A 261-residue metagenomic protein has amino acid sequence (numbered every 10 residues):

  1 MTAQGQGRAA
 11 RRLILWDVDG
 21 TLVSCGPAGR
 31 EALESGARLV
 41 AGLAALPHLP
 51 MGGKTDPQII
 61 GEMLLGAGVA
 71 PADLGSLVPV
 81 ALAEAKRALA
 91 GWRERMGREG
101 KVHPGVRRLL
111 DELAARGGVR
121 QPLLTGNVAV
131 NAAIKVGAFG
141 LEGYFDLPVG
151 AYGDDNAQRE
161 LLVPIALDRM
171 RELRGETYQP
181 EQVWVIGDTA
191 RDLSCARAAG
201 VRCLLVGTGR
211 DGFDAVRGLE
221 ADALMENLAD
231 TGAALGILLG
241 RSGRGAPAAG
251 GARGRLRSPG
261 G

Functional and structural regions predicted by a protein language model:
M1-W16, L65-A70, Q182, G236-G261: Non-catalytic pre-domain segments flanking phosphatase-related domains
T2-G52, Q58-L65: Active-site neighborhood of HAD-like aspartate-dependent phosphohydrolases
L13, L64, A85-K86, G209: Membrane-embedded alpha-helical bundles of multi-pass transporters/translocases, especially carrier/permease families
L15, G91-L123: Short, acidic loop-to-helix structural element flanking the phosphoryl-transfer center in phosphate-processing enzymes
R30, E34, D56-P57, G61 (+6 more regions): An amphipathic alpha-helix signature
R98, P122, N127-W184, A190-A199: Substrate-recognition "cap/lid" segment bordering the active-site pocket of phosphatases
A151, A223-L228: Short acidic-hydrophobic, aromatic-tinged amphipathic segments that line or gate anion-handling sites
V185-A223: Acidic, Mg2+-coordinating phosphoryl-transfer loop and its flanking beta/alpha structural elements, shared across
